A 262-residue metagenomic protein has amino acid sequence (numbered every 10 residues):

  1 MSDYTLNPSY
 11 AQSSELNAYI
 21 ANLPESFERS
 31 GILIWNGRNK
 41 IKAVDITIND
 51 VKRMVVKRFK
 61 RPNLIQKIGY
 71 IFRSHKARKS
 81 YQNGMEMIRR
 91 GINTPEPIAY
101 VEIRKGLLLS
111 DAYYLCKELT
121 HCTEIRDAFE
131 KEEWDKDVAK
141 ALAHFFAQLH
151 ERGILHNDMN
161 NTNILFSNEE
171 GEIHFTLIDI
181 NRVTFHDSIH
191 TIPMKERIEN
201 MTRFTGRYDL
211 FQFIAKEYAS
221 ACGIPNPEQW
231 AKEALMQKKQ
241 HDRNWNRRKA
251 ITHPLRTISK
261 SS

Functional and structural regions predicted by a protein language model:
M1-I32, R248-R256: Juxta-kinase regulatory segment immediately upstream of eukaryotic protein kinase catalytic domains
I20-T123, A147, E151-R152: Conserved ATP-binding subdomain of kinase catalytic cores across diverse folds
E124-E133: AlphaC helix of the protein kinase catalytic domain
D137-F145: Conserved alphaE helix
I154-N161: Catalytic-loop of the protein kinase fold
N163-L177: Conserved protein kinase catalytic/activation segment
I173-S261: C-lobe/activation-segment region of protein kinase-like
